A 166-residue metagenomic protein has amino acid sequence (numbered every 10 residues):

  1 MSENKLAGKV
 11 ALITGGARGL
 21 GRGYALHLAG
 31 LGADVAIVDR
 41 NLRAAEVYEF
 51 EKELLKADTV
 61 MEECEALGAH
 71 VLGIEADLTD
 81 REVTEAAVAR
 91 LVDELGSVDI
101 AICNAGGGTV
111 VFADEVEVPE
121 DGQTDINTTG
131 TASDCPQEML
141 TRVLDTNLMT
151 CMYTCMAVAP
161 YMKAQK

Functional and structural regions predicted by a protein language model:
E3-L42: Canonical Rossmann dinucleotide-binding motif of NAD(H)/NADP(H)-dependent dehydrogenases/reductases, specifically
L31, E94-L95, G108-F112, A157-K166: A short helix-coil junction within the Rossmann-fold of NAD(P)-dependent oxidoreductases
A33-D58: Conserved glycine-rich Rossmann-like NAD(P)H-binding loop of the short-chain dehydrogenase/reductase
L54-L55, E75-A87, Q137: The beta1-alpha1 cofactor-binding region of Rossmann-like NAD(H)/NADP(H)-dependent oxidoreductases
E62-D80: Rossmann-fold cofactor-recognition segment
L67-L72, R90-C103, T109, D134-M139: A glycine-rich helix->loop->beta "capping" turn within Rossmann-like NAD(P)(H)-dependent oxidoreductase domains
A89, D145-A164: Amphipathic alpha-helical dimer-interface segment in Rossmann-like NAD(P)H-dependent oxidoreductases
G107, P119-Y153: Catalytic Tyr-X3-Lys loop
